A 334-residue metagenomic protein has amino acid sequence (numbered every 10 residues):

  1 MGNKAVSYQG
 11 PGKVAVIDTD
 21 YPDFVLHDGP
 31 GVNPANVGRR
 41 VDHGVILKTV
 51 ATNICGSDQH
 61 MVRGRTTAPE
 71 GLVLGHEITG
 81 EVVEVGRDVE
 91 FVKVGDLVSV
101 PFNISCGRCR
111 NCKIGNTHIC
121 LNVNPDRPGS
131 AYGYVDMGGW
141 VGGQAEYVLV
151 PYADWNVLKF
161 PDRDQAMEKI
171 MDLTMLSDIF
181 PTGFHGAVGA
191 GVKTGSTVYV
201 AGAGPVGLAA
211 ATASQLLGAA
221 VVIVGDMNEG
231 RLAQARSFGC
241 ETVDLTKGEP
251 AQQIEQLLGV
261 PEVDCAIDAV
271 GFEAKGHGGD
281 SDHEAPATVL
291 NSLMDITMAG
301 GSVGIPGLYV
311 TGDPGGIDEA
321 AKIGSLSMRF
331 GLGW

Functional and structural regions predicted by a protein language model:
V25-N53, V62-K113, H118, G139-V141 (+1 more regions): Glycine-rich beta-strand-centered segment in the early N-terminal region that forms part of a ligand/cofactor-binding
L97, T197, G301-S302: Short glycine-centered segments of the SAM/dcSAM-binding site in methyltransferase folds
C106-A201: NAD(P)H dinucleotide-binding glycine-rich loop of Rossmann-like/cofactor-binding domains, especially the beta1-alpha1
T182, P205-V206, S214: Hydrophobic/small residue at the entry helix of a nucleotide-binding pocket
A190-V192, A233, F238-W334: Glycine-rich cofactor phosphate-binding loops and adjacent beta1-alpha1 units of small-molecule cofactor enzyme domains
L208, L232-A233: Short alpha-helix immediately C-terminal to the canonical SAM-binding loop
L216-V221: Conserved S-adenosyl-L-methionine
D226: Conserved acidic E/D residue at the C-terminus of a beta-strand in Rossmann-like folds
